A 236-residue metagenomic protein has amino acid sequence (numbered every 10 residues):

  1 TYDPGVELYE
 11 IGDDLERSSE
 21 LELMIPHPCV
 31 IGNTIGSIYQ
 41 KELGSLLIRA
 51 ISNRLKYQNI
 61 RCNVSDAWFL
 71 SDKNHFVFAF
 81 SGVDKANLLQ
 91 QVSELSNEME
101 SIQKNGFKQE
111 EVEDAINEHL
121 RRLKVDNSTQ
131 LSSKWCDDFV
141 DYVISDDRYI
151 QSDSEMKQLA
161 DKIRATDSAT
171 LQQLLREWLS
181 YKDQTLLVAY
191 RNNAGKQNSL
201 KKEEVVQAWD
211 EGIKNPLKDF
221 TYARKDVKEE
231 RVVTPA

Functional and structural regions predicted by a protein language model:
T1-P26, G32-N33, S37, I48-S52 (+2 more regions): Proteolytic maturation boundary segments
M24, I48-G82: A structural supersecondary motif
P28-K41, N53, D66-F69, F107: Feature marking long nucleic-acid-engaging regions of large polymerase/nuclease enzymes
G32, S52, K56-R61, S101-K108 (+5 more regions): Intrinsically disordered or highly flexible coil/loop and linker segments, enriched in small and charged/polar residues
N33, N53, N59, N63 (+9 more regions): Detector for Asparagine
L70-Q130, S145-Y149, L159-A165: M16/insulysin-pitrilysin zinc metalloprotease superfamily fold
W135-C136: Aromatic/basic-lined ligand-recognition segments that form π-stacking hydrophobic pockets flanked by Lys/Arg to engage
